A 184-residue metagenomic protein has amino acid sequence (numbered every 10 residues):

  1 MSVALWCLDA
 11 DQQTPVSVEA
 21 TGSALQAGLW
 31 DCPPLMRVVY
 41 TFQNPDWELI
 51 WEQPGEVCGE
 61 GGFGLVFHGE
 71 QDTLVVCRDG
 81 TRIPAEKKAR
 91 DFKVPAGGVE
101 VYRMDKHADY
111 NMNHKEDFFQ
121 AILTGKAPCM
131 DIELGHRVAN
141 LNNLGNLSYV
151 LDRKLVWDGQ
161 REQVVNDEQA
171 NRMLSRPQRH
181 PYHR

Functional and structural regions predicted by a protein language model:
M1-L5, V39, Q71, K115-L123 (+1 more regions): Non-transmembrane alpha-helical segments in soluble domains of secreted/periplasmic/extracellular proteins
M1-P45: Rossmann-like dinucleotide-binding domain that binds NAD(P)(H)
A10-A20, D46-W51, L74-C77, A127-I132 (+1 more regions): Acidic/polar loop patches that form or flank catalytic/metal-binding clefts of enzymes that bind anionic ligands
T14, P34-M36, F63, E70 (+2 more regions): Residues that flank catalytic or metal-binding motifs in active/ligand-binding sites
G22-A27, E52-P54, V99-A108, I122-L134: Active-site rim elements
G28-D31, Q120-R184: C-terminal helix-rich "cap/oligomerization" subdomain common to oxidoreductases
D31-P33, E60, F67, N111 (+2 more regions): Active-site-proximal structural scaffolding
T41-Y110: NAD(P)-dinucleotide binding in Rossmann-like oxidoreductases
